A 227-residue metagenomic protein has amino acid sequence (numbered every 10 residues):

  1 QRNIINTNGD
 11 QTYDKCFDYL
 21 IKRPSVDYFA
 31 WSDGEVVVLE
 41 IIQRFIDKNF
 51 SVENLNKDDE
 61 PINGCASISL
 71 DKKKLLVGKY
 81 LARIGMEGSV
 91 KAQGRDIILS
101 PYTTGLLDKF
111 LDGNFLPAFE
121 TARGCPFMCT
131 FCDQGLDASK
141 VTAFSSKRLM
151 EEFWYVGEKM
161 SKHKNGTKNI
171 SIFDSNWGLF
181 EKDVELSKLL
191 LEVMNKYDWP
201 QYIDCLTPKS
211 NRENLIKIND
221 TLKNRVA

Functional and structural regions predicted by a protein language model:
Q1-Y80: Glycine-rich beta-alpha loop elements in corrinoid/cobalamin-binding modules across cobalamin-dependent enzymes
N3-I5, K74, I84-G85, P126-M128 (+3 more regions): Flexible loop/turn segments at secondary-structure boundaries
F29, C132, K168-I172: Hydrophobic residues within beta-strands of alpha/beta enzymes
I62, A66-A118: N-terminal [4Fe-4S]-dependent radical SAM core
G78, E120-A122, Q134-G135, F173-S175 (+1 more regions): Generic beta-strand/beta-sheet core signal
F110-R148: Canonical Radical SAM [4Fe-4S] cluster-binding loop centered on the CxxxCxxC motif and its immediate flanking residues
S146, M150-A227: Conserved SAM/AdoMet-binding glycine-rich loop
